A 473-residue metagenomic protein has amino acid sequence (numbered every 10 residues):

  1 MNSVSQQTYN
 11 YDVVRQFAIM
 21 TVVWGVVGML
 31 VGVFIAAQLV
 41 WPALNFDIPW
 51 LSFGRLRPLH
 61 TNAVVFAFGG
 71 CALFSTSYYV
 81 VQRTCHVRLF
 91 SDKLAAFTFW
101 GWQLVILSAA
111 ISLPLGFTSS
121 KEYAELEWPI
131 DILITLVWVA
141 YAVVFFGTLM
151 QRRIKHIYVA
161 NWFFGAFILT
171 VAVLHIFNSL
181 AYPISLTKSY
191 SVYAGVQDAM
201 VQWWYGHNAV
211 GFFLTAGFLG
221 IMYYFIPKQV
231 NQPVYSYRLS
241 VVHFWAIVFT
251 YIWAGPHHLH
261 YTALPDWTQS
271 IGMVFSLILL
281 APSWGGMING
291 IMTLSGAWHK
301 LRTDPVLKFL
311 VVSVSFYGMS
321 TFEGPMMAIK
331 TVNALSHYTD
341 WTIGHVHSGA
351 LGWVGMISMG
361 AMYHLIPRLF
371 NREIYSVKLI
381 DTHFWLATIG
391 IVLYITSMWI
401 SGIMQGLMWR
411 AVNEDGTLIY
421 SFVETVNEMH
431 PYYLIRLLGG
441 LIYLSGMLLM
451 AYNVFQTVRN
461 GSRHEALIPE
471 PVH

Functional and structural regions predicted by a protein language model:
M1-S5, V426-M429: Short, charged/polar, low-complexity loop and linker segments that flank or interrupt alpha-helical bundles
S3-Q16: Cytosolic juxtamembrane amphipathic/interface segments immediately preceding and feeding into a transmembrane helix
R15-F117, W128-L149, N161-L186, M200-Q229 (+6 more regions): Hydrophobic cores of alpha-helical transmembrane segments in multi-pass integral membrane proteins
F117-Y123: Short, conserved phosphate-binding/catalytic loop or strand-edge motifs used in phosphoryl-/nucleotidyl-transfer
S189-A194: Surface-exposed loop and adjacent secondary-structure segments within mature catalytic domains
N333-T342: Flexible, glycine/threonine-enriched loop-and-boundary segments that flank and lead into catalytic domains of large
S462-H473: Short, highly charged, low-complexity non-transmembrane loops/tails of multi-pass membrane proteins
